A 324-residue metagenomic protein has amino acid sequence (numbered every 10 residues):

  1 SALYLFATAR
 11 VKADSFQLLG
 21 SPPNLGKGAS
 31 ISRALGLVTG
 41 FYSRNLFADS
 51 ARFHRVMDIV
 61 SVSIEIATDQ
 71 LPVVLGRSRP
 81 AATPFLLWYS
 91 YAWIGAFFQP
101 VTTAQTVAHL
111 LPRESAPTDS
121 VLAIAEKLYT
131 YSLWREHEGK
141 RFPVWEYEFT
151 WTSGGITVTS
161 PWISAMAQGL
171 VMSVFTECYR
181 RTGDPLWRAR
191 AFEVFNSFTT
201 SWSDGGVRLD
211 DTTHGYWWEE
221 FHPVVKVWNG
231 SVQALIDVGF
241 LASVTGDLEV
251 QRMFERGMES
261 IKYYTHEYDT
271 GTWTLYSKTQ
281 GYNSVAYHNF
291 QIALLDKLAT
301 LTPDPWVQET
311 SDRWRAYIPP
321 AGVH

Functional and structural regions predicted by a protein language model:
S1-V11, Q17-S61, A67-T68, L111-A123 (+3 more regions): Structural helix-adjacent loops and short alpha-helical linkers that scaffold large soluble proteins
R10, S63-W93, D119-P143, R188-D210 (+2 more regions): Long, well-ordered core segments of solenoidal/helical folds
S32-F41, N45, A96-P112, W162-R180 (+2 more regions): Well-ordered alpha-helical segments within folded domains of soluble proteins
G76-G95, G139-W162, R208-N229, D269-F290 (+1 more regions): Carbohydrate-binding/catalytic loop surfaces
F98-P112, V121-M166: Long, hydrophobic/aromatic-enriched structural stretches that serve as scaffold segments
A116, Y264, T279-Y282: Acidic-and-aromatic substrate-binding clefts and catalytic sites of carbohydrate-active enzymes
A125, V144-K262: Eukaryote-skewed repeat-based solenoidal scaffolds used as protein-protein interaction platforms, primarily
Q280-H324: Long hydrophobic alpha-helical segments typical of transmembrane helices together with their membrane-interfacial
